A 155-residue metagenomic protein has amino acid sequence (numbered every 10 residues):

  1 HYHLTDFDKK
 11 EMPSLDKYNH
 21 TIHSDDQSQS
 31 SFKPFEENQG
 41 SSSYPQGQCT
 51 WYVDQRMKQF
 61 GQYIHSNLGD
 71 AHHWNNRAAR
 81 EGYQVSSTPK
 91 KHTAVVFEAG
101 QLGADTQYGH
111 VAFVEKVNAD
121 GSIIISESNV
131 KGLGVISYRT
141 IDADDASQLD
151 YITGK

Functional and structural regions predicted by a protein language model:
H1-T21, K155: N-terminal secretion targeting segments of exported proteins
T21-V111, E127: Secreted/periplasmic proteins that engage bacterial cell-wall peptidoglycan
E115-K155: Aromatic- and glycine-rich peptidoglycan recognition patches
